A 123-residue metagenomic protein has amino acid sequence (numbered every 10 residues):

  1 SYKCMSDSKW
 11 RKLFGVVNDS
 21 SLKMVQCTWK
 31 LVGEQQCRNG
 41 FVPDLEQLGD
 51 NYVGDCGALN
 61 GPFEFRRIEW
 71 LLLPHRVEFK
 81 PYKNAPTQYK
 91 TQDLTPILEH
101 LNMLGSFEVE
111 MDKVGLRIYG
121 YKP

Functional and structural regions predicted by a protein language model:
S1-E110, Y121-P123: Structured alpha/beta or helical-core interaction and ligand-binding surfaces enriched in interleaved
G115-G120: Minor-groove-contacting beta-hairpin "wing" of winged helix-turn-helix DNA-binding domains
